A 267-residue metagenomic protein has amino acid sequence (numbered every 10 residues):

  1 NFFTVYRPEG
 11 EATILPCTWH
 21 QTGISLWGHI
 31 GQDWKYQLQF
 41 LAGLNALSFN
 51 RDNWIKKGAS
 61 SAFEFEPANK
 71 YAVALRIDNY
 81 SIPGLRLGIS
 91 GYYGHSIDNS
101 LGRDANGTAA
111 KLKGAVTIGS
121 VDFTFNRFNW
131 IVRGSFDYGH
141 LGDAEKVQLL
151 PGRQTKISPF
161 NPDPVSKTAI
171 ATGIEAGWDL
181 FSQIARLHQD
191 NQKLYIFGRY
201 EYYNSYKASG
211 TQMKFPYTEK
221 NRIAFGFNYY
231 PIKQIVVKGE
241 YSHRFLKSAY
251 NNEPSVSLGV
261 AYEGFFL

Functional and structural regions predicted by a protein language model:
N1-D78, H95-T108: Surface-exposed coil loops of outer-membrane beta-barrel proteins
D78-N79, G88: Charged, low-complexity intrinsically disordered terminal segments
G84, G88-L267: Outer-membrane beta-barrel pore domains
